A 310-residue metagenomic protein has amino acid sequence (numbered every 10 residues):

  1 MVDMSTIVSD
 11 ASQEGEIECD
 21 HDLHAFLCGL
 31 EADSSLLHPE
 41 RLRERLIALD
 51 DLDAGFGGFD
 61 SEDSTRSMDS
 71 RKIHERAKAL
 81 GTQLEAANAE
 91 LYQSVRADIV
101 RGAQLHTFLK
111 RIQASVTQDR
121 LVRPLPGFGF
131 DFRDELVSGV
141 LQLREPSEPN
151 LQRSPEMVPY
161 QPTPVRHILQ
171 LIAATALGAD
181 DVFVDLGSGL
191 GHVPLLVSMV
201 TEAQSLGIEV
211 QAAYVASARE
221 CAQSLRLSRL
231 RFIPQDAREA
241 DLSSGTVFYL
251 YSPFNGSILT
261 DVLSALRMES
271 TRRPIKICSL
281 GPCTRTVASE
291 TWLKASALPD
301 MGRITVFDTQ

Functional and structural regions predicted by a protein language model:
V2-G178: S-adenosyl-L-methionine
D180-G189: Conserved class I S-adenosyl-L-methionine
H192-T201: Conserved SAM-binding loop of SAM-dependent methyltransferases across substrates and taxa, primarily the Class I
Q204-E209: Conserved SAM-binding motif I beta-strand of class I
A218-R219: Conserved SAM-binding loop
L227-D236: Conserved SAM-binding strand-loop segment of SAM-dependent methyltransferases
G245-I258: A short SAM/SAH-binding and catalytic strip from SAM-dependent methyltransferases
S257-Q310: C-terminal substrate-binding/active-site "lid" region of AdoMet-derived donor-dependent transferases
